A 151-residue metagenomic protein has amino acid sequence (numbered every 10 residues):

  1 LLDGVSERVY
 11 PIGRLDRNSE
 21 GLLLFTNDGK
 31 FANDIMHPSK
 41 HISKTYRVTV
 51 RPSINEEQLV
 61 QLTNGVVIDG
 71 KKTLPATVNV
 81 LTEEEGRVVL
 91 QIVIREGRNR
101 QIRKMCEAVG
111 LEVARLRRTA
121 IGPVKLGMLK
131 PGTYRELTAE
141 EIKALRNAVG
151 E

Functional and structural regions predicted by a protein language model:
L1-E151: Basic, flexible Lys/Arg- and Gly-enriched helix-loop patches that mediate nucleic-acid binding at interfaces with rRNA
